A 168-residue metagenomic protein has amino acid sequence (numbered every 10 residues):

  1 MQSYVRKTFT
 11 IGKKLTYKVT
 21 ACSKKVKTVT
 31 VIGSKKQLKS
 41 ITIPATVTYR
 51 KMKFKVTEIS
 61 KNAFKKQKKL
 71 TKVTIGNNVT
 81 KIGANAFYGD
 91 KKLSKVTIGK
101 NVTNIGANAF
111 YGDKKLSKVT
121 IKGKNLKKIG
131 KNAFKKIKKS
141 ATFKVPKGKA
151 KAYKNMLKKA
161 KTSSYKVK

Functional and structural regions predicted by a protein language model:
M1, A160-V167: A recurrent domain-boundary module in secreted/ectodomain proteins
Q2-S34: Short beta-strand/loop segment at the start of cytosolic alpha/beta domains
G12, K138, K159-T162: Short, well-ordered coil/turn elements that cap or connect secondary structure elements
A21-K24, K36-E58, K68-K81, K91-N104 (+3 more regions): Structural signature of tandem-repeat unit edges
S60-N62, G83-Y88, G106-Y111, K131-A133: Consensus positions within tandem repeat domains that build extended binding/scaffold surfaces
N132-K136, N155-K159: A structural signal for leucine-rich repeat
